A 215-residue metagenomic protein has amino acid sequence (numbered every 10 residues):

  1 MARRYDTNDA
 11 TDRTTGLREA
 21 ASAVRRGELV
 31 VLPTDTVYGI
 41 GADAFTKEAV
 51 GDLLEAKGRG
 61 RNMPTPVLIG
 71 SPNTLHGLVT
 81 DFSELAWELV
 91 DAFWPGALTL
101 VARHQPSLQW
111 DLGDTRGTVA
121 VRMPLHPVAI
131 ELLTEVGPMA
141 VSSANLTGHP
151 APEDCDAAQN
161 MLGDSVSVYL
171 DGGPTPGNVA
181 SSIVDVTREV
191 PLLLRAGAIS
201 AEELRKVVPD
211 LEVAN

Functional and structural regions predicted by a protein language model:
M1-N215: Active-site-adjacent structural elements in enzyme catalytic cores
